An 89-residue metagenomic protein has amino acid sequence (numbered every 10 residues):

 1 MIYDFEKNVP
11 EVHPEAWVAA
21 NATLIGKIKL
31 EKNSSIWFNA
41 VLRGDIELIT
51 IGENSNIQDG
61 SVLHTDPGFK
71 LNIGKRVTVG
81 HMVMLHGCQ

Functional and structural regions predicted by a protein language model:
M1-A16: Extreme N-terminal tail/first-helix region
E6-N8, A20, Q89: Generic signature of intrinsically disordered, low-complexity segments enriched in small/polar residues
P10, E47-I49, F69-L71: A structural detector for short beta-strand units
P14, A19-A20, I25-G26, E31-K32 (+7 more regions): Left-handed beta-helix
